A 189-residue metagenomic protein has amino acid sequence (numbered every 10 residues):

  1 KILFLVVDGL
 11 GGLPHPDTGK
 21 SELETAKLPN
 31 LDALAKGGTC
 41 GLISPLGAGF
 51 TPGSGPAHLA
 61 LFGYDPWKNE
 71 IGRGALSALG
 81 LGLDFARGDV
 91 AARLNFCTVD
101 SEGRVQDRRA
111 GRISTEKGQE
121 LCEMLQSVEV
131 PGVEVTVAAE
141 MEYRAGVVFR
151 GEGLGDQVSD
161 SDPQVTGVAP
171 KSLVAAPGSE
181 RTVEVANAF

Functional and structural regions predicted by a protein language model:
K1, V90-A92, M141-Y143: Residues at beta-strand starts and edge strands
K1-L13, A33-L34, V185-F189: Beta-strand elements within well-structured catalytic alpha/beta cores of enzymes that handle phosphate/sulfate esters
K1-L3, C40, R144-G146: Beta-sheet entry/capping signal
F4, P45-L46, F149: Glycine-rich, histidine-containing beta strand-loop boundary motifs that form or position
G11-E129: Active-site nucleophile/metal-coordination loop of metallo-enzymes that catalyze phosphate/sulfate and related
V99, R109-F189: Glycine-rich, mobile lid/loop segments that gate access to catalytic sites or pores
